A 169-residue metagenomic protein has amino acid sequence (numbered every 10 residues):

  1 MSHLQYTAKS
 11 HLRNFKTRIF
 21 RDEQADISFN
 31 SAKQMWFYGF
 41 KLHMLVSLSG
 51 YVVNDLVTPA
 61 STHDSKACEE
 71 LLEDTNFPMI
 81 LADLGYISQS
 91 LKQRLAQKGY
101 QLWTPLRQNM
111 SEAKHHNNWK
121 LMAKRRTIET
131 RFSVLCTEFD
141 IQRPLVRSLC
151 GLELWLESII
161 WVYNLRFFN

Functional and structural regions predicted by a protein language model:
M1-R107: Polybasic low-complexity intrinsically disordered regions
A32-M35, L145-L156: Structural motif
M44, E129, W161: A residue-level signal for conserved active-site and pocket-lining positions in enzyme catalytic cores
Y51, Y163-N169: Short helix-capping/linker segments at secondary-structure and domain boundaries
S65-C68, F132, S158: A general structural signal for well-ordered alpha-helical segments in protein cores
M79, L84-C150: Helix-centered, glycine/charged polyanion-binding patches within enzymatic domains that contact phosphate-containing
L135, E153-V162: Charged alpha-helix within mobile-element recombinases
